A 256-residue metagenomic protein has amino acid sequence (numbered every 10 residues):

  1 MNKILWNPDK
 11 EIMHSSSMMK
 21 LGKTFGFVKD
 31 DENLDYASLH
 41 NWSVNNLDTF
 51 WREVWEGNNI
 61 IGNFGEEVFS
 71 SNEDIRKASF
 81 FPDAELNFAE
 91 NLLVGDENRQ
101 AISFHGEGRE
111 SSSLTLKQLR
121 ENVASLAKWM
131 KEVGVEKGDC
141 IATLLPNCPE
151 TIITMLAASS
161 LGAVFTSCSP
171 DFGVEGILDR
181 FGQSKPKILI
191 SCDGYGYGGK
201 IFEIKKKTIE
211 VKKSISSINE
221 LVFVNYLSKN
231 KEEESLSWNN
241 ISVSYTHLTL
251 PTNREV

Functional and structural regions predicted by a protein language model:
N2, M13-G62: N-terminal amphipathic, basic-rich helices that act as targeting or association modules
F25-D31, A89-Q118, N225-S237: AMP-dependent adenylate-forming
A37-W42, I102-L156, G173-L178, E233-Y245: Conserved AMP-binding/adenylate-forming core of the ANL superfamily
V44, R52-G65, P82-S103: A short N-terminal helical cap/helix-turn-helix that marks the beginning of AMP-binding/adenylate-forming
D48, A124-K128, G182, P251: Solvent-exposed alpha-helix faces
S160-N240: Structural core segment of the AMP-binding/adenylate-forming
T246-T252: Conserved small/polar residues in nucleotide/adenosyl-binding loops
